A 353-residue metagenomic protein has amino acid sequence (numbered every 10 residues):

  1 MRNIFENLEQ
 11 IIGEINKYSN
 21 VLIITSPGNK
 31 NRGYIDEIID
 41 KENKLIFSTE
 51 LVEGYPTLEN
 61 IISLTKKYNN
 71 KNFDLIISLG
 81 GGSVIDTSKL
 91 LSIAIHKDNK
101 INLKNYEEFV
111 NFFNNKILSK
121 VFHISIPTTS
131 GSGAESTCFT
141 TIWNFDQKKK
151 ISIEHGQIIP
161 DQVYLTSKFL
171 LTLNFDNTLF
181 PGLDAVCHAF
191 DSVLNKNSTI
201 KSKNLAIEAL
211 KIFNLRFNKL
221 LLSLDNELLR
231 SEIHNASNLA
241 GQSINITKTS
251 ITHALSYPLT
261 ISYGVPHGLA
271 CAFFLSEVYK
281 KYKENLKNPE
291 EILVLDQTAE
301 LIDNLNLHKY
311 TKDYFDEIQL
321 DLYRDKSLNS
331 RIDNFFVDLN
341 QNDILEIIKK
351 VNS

Functional and structural regions predicted by a protein language model:
M1-L75: ATP/NTP phosphate-donor binding region
E59-K66, N70-S167: Glycine/threonine-rich beta-strand-loop-alpha-helix active-site module that forms ligand/phosphate-binding
I62-T65, K89-S92, L183-D191, I207-N218 (+6 more regions): Predominant activation on well-ordered alpha-helical scaffold segments within soluble catalytic domains
G131, L239-P266: Glycine-rich phosphate/pyrophosphate-binding beta-alpha loops
F139-T247: Carboxylate- and glycine-rich phosphate/diphosphate-binding segment that chelates Mg2+/Mn2+
P258-D313: Active-site pocket-lining segment
E290-S353: C-terminal charged capping/lid subdomain of soluble metabolic enzymes
